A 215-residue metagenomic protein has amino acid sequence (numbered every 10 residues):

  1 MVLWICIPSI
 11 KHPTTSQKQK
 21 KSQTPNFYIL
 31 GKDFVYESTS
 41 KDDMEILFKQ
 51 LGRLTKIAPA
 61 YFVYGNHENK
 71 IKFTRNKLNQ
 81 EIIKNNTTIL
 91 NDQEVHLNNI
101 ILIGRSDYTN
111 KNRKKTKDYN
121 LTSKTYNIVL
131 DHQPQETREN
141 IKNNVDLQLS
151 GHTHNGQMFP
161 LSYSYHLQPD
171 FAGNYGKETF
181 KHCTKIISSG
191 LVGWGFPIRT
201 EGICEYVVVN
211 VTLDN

Functional and structural regions predicted by a protein language model:
M1-N215: Soluble catalytic domains of enzymes that build or remodel membrane lipids, polysaccharides, and related
